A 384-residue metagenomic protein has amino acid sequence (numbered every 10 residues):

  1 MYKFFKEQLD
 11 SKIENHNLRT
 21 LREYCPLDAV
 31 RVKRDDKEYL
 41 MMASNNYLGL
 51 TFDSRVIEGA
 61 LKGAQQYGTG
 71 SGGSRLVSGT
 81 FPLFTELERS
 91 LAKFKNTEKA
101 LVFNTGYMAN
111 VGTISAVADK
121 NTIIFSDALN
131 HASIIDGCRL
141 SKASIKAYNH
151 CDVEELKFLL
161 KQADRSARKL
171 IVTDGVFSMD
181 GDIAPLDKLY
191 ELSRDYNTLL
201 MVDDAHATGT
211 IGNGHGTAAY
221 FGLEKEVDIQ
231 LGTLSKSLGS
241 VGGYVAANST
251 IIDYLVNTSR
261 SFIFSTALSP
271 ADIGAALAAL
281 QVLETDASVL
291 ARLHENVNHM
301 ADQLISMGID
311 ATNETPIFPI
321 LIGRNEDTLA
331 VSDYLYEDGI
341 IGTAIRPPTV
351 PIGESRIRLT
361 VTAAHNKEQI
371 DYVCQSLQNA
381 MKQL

Functional and structural regions predicted by a protein language model:
F5-E7, E14-Y67, T198: N-terminal "arm"/small-domain region of PLP-dependent enzymes with the aminotransferase-like
S54, E58, K62, Q66 (+3 more regions): PLP-dependent enzyme catalytic core of the Aspartate aminotransferase-like
E58, K62-T105: Conserved N-terminal alpha-helix of the aminotransferase class I/II PLP-enzyme fold
T113-A132: Conserved PLP-anchoring active-site segment centered on the Schiff-base-forming lysine
K146, H150-V202: Active-site phosphate-binding strand-loop segment of PLP-dependent enzymes
A219-Y254: Active-site PLP attachment segment
A271-A291, I305-M307: Amphipathic alpha-helix from the class-I
A291-N298, I305-G339, E354, A363: Conserved PLP-binding catalytic core of the aspartate aminotransferase-like
